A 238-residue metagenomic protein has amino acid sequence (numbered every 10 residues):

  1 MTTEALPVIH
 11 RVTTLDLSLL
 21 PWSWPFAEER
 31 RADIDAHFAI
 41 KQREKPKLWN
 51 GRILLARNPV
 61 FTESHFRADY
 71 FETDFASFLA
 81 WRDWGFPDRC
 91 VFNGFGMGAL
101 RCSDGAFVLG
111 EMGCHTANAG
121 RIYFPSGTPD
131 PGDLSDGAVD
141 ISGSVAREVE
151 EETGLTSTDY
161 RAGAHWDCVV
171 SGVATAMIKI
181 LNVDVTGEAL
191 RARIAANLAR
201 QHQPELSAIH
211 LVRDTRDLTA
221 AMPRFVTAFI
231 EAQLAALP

Functional and structural regions predicted by a protein language model:
M1-Y123, T128-R147, L155-P238: N-terminal leader/linker segments that precede catalytic domains of diphosphate-processing enzymes
